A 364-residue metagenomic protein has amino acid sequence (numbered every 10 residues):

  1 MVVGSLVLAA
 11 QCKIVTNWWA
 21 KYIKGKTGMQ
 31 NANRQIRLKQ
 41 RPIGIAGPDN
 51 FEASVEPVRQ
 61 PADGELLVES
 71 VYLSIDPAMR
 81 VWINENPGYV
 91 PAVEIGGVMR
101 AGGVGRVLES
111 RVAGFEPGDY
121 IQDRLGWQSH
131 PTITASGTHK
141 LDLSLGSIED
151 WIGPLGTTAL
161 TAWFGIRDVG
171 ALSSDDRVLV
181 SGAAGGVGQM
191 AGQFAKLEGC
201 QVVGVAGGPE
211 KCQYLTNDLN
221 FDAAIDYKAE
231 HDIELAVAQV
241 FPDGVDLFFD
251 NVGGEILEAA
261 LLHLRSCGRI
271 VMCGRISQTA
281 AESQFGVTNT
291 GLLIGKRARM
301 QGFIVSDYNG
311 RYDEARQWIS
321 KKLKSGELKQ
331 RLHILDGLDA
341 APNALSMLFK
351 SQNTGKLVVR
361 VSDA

Functional and structural regions predicted by a protein language model:
T16-G28: Short, Lys/Arg-enriched N-terminal segments with co-localized hydrophobic residues within the first ~10-30 amino acids
Q30-N33, E327-I334, P342-A364: C-terminal capping/lid region of NAD(P)-dependent oxidoreductase domains
P57-I75, I83-W127: Glycine-rich beta-strand-centered segment in the early N-terminal region that forms part of a ligand/cofactor-binding
M99-R106, E116-G182, E327: NAD(P)H dinucleotide-binding glycine-rich loop of Rossmann-like/cofactor-binding domains, especially the beta1-alpha1
I152-E230: Mid-domain Rossmann-like dinucleotide-binding core that forms the NAD(H)/NADP(H) cofactor-binding site
I233-P242: Short amphipathic alpha-helix with an adjacent loop that forms part of the alpha/beta core around
E255-L328, S362-A364: Glycine-rich phosphate-binding loop and adjacent beta-alpha segment of Rossmann(oid) nucleotide-cofactor-binding
